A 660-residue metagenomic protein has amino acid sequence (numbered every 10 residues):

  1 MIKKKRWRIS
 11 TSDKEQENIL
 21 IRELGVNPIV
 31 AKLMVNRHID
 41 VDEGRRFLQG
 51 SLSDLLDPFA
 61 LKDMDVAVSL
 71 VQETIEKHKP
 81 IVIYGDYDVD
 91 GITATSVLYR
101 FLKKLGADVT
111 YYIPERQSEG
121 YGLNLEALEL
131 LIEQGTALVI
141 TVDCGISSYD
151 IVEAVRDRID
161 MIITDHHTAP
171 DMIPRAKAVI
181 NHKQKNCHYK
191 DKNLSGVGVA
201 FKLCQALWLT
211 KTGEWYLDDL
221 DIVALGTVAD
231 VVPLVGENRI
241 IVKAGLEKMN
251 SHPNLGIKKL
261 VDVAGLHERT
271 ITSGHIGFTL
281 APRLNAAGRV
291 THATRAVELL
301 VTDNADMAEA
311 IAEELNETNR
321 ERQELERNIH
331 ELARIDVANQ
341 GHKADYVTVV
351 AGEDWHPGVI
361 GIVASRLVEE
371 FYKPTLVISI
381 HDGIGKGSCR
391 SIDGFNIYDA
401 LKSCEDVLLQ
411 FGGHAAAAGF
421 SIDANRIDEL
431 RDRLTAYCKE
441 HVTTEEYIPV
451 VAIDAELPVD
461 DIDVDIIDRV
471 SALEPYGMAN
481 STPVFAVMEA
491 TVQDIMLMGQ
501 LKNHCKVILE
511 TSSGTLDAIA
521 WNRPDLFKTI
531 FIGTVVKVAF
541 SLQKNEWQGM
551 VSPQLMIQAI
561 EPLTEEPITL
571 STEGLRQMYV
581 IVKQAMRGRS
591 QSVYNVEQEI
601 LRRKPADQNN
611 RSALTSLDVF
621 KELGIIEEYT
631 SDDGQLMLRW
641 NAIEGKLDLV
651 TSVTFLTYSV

Functional and structural regions predicted by a protein language model:
I2-K3, S10-L138, R158, W208-E429 (+3 more regions): Hydrophobic helix-and-loop "lid/oligomerization" segment in the mid-to-C-terminal part of catalytic domains
E73, T168-N181, N339, L509-G514: Acidic-glycine-rich active-site phosphate/pyrophosphate-binding loop
Y87-G91, C144, H166-H167, H182 (+3 more regions): Generic detector of well-ordered alpha-helical packing
L98, K103, R239-R334, E369 (+2 more regions): Acidic, two-metal ion nucleic-acid-processing modules in DNA metabolism proteins
L131, A154-V155, F620: Generic structural signal for hydrophobic
V142-L194: Histidine/acidic-residue-rich, glycine-tolerant segments that coordinate divalent metal ions
H166-H167, H182, H356, H414 (+1 more regions): Histidine-centered active-site/metal-ligand motif
P174-V228: Short alpha-helices
